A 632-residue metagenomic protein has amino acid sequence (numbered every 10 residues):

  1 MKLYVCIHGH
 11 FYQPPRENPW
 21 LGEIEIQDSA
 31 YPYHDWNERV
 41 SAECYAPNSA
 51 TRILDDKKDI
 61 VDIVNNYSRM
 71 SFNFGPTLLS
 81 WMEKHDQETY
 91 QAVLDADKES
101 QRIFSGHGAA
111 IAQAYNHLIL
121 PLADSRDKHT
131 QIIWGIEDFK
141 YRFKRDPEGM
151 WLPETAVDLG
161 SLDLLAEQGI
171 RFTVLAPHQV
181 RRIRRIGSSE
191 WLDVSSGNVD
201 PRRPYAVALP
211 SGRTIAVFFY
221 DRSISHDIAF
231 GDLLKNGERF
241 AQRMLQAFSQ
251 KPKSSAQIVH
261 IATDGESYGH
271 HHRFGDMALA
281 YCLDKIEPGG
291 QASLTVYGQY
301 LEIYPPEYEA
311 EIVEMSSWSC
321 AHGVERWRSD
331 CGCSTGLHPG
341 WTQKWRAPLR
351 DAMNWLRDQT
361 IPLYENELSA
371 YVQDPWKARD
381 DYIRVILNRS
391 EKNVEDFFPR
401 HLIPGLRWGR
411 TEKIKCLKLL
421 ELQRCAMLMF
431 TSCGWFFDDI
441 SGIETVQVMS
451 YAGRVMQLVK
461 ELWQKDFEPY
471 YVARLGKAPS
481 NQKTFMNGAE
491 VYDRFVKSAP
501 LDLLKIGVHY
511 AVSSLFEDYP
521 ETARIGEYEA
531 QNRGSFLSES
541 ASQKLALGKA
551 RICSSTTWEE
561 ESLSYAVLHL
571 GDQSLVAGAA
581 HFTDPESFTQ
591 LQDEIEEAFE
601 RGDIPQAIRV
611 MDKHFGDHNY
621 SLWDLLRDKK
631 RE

Functional and structural regions predicted by a protein language model:
M1-K2, D59-I63, Y90-F104, L162 (+2 more regions): Short amphipathic alpha-helices and their capping/turn segments at secondary-structure boundaries
K2-D55, T77, W191-L515, L537-R551 (+5 more regions): Active-site and substrate-binding clefts of carbohydrate-active enzymes
Y4-G9, P14-R126, T130-Q131, K144 (+3 more regions): Short, well-structured secondary-structure segments
N48-S49, V64-N65, M82-D86, A166 (+4 more regions): Extended, Lys/Arg-enriched charged tracts that mediate electrostatic binding to polyanionic substrates
Q91-F104, G108-A109, I133, R145 (+3 more regions): Acidic, His- and aromatic-enriched active-site or binding-groove loops in soluble protein domains that engage sugars
E154-S161, V180-R184, E302-P305: Beta-rich nucleic-acid/ligand-interaction surfaces
E559-A566, A577-G578: Charge-dense, extended regions
